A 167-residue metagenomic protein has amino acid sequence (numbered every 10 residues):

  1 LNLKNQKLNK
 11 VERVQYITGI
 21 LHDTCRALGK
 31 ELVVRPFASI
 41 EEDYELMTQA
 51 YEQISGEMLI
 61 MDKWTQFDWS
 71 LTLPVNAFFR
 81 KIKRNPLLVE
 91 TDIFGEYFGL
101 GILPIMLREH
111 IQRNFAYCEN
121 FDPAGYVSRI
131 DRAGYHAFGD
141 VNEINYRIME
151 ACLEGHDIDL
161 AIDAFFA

Functional and structural regions predicted by a protein language model:
L1-L8: Active-site groove signature of glycoside hydrolases
L8-A167: Substrate-binding groove of N-acetylhexosamine-processing glycoside hydrolases
